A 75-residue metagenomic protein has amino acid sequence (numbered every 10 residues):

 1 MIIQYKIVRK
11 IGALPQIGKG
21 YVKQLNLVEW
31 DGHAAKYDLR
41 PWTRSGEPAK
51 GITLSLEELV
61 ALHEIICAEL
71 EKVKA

Functional and structural regions predicted by a protein language model:
M1-A75: Positively charged, low-complexity terminal tracts and the immediately adjacent first secondary-structure elements
